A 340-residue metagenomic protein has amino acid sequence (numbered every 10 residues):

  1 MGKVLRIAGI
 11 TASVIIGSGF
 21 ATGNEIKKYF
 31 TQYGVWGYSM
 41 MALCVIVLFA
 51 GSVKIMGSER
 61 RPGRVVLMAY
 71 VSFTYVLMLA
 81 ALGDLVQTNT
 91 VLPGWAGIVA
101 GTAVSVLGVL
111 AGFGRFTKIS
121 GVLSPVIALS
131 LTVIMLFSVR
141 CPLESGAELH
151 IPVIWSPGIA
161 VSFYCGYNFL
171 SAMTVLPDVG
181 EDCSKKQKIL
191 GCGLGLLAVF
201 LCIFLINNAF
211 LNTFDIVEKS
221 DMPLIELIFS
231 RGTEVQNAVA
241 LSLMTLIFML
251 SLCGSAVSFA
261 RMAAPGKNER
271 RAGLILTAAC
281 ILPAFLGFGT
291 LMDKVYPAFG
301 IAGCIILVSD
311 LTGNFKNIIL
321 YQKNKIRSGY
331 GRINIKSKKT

Functional and structural regions predicted by a protein language model:
G2-A21, M40, Y70-V71, Y75 (+3 more regions): Hydrophobic, membrane-embedded alpha-helices of multi-pass small-molecule transporters
G2-L5, K28-V53, I189-L201, D293-I306: Extracellular loop-to-transmembrane helix junctions
R6-V14, Y38-L48, G63-S72, T88-G112 (+5 more regions): Transmembrane alpha-helical segments of multi-pass small-molecule transport proteins
S18, L79-D84, G94, V126-I151 (+3 more regions): Hydrophobic alpha-helical segments and their helix-loop junctions in multi-pass secondary transporters
K28, K54-E59, M78-N89, T102-L123 (+2 more regions): Membrane-water interface regions at transmembrane-helix termini and the short interhelical loops of multi-pass membrane
S39-S52, S72-M78, S124-F137, L190-D215 (+1 more regions): Selective recognition of specific alpha-helical transmembrane segments in multi-pass small-molecule
S52-V91, A238-P265, G289-I305: Hydrophobic transmembrane alpha-helices that form the core helical bundles of multi-pass secondary transporters
F210-V235: Membrane-interface interhelical connector segments
